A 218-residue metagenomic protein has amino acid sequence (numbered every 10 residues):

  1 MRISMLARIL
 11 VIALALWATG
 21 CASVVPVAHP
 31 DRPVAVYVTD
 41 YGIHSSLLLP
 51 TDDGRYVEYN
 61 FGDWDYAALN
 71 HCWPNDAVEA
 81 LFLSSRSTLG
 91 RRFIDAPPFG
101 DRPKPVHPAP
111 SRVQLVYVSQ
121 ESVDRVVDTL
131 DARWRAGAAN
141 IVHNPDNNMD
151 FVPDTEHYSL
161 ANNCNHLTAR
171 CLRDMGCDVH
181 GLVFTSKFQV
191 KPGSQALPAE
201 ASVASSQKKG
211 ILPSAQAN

Functional and structural regions predicted by a protein language model:
M1-L10: Bacterial N-terminal signal peptides that target proteins for export
I3, A22, E121, A201-S205 (+1 more regions): Intrinsically disordered, low-complexity segments enriched in Ser/Pro/Gly/Ala and basic residues
W17-G20: C-terminal motif of bacterial Sec signal peptides marking the signal peptidase cleavage site
A22-S23, R32-V34, V38-T39, H44 (+1 more regions): Non-catalytic ligand/cofactor/substrate-binding and regulatory segments of enzyme domains
R135-N218: Activation targets extended, charge/polar-rich intrinsically disordered C-terminal tails
